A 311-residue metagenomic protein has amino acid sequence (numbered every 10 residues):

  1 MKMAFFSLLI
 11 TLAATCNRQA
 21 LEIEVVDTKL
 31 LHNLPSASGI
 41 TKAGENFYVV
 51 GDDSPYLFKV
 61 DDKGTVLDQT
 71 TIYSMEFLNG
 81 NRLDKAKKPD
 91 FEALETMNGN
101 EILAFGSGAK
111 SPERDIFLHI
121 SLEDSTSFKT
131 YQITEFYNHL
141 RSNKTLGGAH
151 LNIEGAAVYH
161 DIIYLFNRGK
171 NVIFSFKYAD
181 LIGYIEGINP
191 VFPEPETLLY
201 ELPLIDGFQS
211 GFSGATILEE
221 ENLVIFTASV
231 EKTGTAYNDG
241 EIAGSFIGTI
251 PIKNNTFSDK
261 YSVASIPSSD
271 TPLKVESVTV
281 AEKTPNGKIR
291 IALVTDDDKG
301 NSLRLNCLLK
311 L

Functional and structural regions predicted by a protein language model:
M1-E24: Bacterial Sec-dependent N-terminal signal peptides
N17-L311: Sequence/structural signature of beta-propeller domains
